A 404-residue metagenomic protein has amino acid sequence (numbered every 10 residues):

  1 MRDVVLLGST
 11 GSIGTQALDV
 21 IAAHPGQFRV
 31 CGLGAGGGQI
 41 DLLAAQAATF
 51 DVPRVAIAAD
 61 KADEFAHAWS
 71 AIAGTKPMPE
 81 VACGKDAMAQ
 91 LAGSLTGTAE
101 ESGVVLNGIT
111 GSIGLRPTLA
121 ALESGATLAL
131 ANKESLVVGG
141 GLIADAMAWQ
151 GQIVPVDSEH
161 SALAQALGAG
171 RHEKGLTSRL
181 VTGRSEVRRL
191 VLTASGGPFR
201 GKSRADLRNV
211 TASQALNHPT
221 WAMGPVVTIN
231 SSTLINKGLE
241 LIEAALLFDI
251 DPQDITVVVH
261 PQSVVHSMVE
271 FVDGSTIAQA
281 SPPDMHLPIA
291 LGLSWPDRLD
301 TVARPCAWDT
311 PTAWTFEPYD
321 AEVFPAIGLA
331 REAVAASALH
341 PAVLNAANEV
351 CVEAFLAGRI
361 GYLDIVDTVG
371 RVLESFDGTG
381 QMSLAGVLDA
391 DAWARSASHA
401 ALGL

Functional and structural regions predicted by a protein language model:
M1-L404: Catalytic, metal-anchored helix/loop core of enzyme active sites in primary metabolism
